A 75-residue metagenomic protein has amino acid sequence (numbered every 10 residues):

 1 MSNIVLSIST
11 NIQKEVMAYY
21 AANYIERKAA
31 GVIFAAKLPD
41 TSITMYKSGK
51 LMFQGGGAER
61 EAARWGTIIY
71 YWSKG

Functional and structural regions predicted by a protein language model:
M1-T41, R64, I68: Short Lys/Arg-enriched alpha/beta "domain-start" segment
A22-N23, R27, K37, G49 (+2 more regions): Generic signature of intrinsically disordered, low-complexity segments enriched in small/polar residues
I43-R60: Intrinsically disordered, low-complexity regulatory segments enriched in Ser/Thr/Pro and charged residues
A58-G75: Non-catalytic propeptide/linker segments at domain boundaries
